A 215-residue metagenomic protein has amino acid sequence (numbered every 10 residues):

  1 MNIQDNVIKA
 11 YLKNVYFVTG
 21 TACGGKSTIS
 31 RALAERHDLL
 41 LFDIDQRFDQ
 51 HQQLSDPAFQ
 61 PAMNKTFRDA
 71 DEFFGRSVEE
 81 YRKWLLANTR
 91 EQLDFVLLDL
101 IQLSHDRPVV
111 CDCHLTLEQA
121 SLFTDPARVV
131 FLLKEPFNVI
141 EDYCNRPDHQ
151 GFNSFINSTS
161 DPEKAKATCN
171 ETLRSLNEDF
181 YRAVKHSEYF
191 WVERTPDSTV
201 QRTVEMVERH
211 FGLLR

Functional and structural regions predicted by a protein language model:
M1-V15: Extreme N-terminal, non-catalytic leader segments that precede Walker-type/kinase nucleotide-binding cores
V18: Hydrophobic anchor at the beta1->P-loop junction of P-loop NTPases
G25: Conserved glycine(s) of the Walker
I29: Hydrophobic positions on the alpha1 helix immediately C-terminal to the Walker A/P-loop
L39-S55: Short beta-strand-centered segment that lines the nucleotide-binding/catalytic pocket of NTP-utilizing
Q50-P108: ATP-dependent small-molecule kinase phosphotransfer cores that center on conserved nucleotide phosphate-binding segments
F123-S160: Conserved phosphate-donor/acceptor-positioning beta-strand/loop module used by diverse small-molecule
S175-R215: NTP-dependent small-molecule kinase module
